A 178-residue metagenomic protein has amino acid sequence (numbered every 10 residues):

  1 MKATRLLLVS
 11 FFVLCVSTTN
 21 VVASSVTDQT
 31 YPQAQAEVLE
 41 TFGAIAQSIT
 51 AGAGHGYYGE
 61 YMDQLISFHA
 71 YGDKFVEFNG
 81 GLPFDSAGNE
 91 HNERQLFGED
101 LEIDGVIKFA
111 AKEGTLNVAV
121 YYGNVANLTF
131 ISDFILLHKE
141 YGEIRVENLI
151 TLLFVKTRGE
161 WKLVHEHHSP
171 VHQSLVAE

Functional and structural regions predicted by a protein language model:
M1-L8: Bacterial N-terminal signal peptides that target proteins for export
L8-T18: Bacterial N-terminal signal peptides
V21-F68, E178: Short, low-complexity N-terminal intrinsically disordered segments enriched in polar/charged residues
F42-A53, H69-D73, N79, D100-L101 (+1 more regions): Sec/Tat-exported extracytoplasmic proteins
G59-Y121: A solvent-exposed, acidic/Ser-Thr-rich amphipathic alpha-helical stretch
E93, E113-A119, S132-F134, L149-V155: Hydrophobic/aromatic beta-strand elements that line small-molecule binding cavities or substrate pockets in beta-rich
E102-V106, I135-I144: Short, cysteine-centered beta-strand-loop-beta hairpins and adjacent loop/turn segments enriched in charged/polar
N127, R145-A177: Short beta-strand edge/turn micro-motifs at domain boundaries
